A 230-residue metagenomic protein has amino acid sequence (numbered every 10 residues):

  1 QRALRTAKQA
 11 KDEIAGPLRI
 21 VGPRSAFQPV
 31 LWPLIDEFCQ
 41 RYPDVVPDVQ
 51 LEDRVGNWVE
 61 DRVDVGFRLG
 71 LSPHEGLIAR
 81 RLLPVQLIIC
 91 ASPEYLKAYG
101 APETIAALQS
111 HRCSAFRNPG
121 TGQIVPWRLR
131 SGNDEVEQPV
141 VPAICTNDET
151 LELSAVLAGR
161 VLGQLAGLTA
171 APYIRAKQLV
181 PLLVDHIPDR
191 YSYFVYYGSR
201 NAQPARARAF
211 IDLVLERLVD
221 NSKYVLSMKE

Functional and structural regions predicted by a protein language model:
Q1-D12: Alpha-helical "hinge/linker" immediately C-terminal to small N-terminal DNA-binding modules
G16-E75, S227-E230: Central regulatory/effector-binding core of bacterial HTH transcription factors
I20, F38, V125-P139, Y173: Ligand-binding cleft/hinge of the Venus flytrap
Q40, D44, G167-A176, H186-E230: C-terminal effector-binding regulatory domain of bacterial HTH transcription factors
P47-L51, A115, E137-D148, H186: Short beta-strand-to-loop elements that line the ligand-binding cleft of bilobed periplasmic-binding protein-like
G76-L87, A91-F116, G132: Flexible hinge/capping segments at coil-to-helix
A79-L82, A176-P188: Short beta-strand->loop
L153-Q178: A ligand-binding cleft/hinge motif common to bilobed small-molecule-binding domains
